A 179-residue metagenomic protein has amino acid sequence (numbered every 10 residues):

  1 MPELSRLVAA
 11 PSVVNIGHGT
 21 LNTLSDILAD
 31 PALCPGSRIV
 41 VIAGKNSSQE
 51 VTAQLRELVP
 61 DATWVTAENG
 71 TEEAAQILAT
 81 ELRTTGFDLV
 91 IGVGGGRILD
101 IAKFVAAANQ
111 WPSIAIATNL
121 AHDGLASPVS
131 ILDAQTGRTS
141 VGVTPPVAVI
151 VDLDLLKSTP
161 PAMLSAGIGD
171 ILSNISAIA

Functional and structural regions predicted by a protein language model:
M1-L89: ATP/NTP phosphate-donor binding region
S12, A108-A179: A glycine/threonine-rich phosphate-anchoring loop and its flanking beta-alpha core in nucleotide/phosphate-binding
G17, S25, G94-G96, G167-G169: Glycine-centered flexibility sites
L24, S48-V51, R97-K103, H122-L125: Short glycine/serine/threonine-rich phosphate/pyrophosphate-binding segments that cradle anionic phosphate groups
S47, N69-G70, R97, L120 (+1 more regions): Glycine-/small-residue-rich active-site loops that bind phosphorylated ligands and cofactors
L82-L120: A short, small-residue-rich loop immediately preceding and capping a beta-strand
